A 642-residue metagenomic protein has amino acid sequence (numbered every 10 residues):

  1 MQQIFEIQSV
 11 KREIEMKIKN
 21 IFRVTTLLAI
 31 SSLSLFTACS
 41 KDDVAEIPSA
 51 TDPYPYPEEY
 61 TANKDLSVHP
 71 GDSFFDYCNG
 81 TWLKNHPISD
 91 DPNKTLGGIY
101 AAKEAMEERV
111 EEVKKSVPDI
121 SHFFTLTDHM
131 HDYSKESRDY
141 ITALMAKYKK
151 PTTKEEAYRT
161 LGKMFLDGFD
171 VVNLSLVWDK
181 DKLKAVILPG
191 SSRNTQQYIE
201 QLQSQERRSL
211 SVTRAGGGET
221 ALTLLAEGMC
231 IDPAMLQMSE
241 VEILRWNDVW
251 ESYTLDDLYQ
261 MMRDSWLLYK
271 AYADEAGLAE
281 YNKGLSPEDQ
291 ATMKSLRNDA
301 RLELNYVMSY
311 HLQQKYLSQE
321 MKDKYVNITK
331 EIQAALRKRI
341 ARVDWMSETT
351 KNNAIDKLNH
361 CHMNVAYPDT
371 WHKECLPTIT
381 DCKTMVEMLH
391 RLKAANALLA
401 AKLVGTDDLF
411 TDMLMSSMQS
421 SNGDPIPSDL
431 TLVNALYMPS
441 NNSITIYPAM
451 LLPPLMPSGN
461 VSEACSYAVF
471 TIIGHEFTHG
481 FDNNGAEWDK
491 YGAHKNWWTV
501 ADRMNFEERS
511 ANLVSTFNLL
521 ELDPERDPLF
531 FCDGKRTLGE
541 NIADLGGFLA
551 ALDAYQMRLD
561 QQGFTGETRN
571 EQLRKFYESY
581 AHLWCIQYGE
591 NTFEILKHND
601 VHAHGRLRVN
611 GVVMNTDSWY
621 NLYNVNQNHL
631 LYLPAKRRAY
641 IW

Functional and structural regions predicted by a protein language model:
Q3, S9: Cationic, low-complexity basic patches in intrinsically disordered or flexible, solvent-exposed regions
V10, I14-T26: Bacterial N-terminal signal peptides that target proteins for export
L35-A38: C-terminal motif of bacterial Sec signal peptides marking the signal peptidase cleavage site
S40-D42: Bacterial signal peptide processing site
I47-A62: Short, Gly/Pro- and small/polar-rich lid/capping loops
P48, Q313-E476, G480-W642: Intrinsically disordered, low-complexity linker/terminal regions across diverse proteins
D52, H69-D72, Y77-S134: Active-site-surrounding "flap" and adjacent substrate/cofactor-binding loops of secreted or lumenal enzymes, prototyped
R109-I332, P368, L389: Noncatalytic, helix-rich "gating/capping" subdomain that lines the substrate-entry/channel surface of large enzyme
